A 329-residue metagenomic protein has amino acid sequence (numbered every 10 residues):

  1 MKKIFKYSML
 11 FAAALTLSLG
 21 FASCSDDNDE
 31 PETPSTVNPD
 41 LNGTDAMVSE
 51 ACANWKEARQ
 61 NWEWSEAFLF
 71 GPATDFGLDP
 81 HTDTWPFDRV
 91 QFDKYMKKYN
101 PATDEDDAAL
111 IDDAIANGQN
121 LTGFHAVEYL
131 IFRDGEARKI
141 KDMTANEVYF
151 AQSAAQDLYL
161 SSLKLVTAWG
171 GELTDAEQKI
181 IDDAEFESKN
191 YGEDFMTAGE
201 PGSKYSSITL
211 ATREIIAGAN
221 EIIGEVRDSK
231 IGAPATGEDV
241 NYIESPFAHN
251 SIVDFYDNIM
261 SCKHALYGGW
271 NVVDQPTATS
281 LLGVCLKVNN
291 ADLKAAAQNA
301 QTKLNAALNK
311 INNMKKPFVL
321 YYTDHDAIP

Functional and structural regions predicted by a protein language model:
M1-Y7, T16-N38: Bacterial Sec-dependent N-terminal signal peptides
T33-P329: Mature extracytoplasmic or organellar-lumen-exposed domains after removal of signal/transit peptides
